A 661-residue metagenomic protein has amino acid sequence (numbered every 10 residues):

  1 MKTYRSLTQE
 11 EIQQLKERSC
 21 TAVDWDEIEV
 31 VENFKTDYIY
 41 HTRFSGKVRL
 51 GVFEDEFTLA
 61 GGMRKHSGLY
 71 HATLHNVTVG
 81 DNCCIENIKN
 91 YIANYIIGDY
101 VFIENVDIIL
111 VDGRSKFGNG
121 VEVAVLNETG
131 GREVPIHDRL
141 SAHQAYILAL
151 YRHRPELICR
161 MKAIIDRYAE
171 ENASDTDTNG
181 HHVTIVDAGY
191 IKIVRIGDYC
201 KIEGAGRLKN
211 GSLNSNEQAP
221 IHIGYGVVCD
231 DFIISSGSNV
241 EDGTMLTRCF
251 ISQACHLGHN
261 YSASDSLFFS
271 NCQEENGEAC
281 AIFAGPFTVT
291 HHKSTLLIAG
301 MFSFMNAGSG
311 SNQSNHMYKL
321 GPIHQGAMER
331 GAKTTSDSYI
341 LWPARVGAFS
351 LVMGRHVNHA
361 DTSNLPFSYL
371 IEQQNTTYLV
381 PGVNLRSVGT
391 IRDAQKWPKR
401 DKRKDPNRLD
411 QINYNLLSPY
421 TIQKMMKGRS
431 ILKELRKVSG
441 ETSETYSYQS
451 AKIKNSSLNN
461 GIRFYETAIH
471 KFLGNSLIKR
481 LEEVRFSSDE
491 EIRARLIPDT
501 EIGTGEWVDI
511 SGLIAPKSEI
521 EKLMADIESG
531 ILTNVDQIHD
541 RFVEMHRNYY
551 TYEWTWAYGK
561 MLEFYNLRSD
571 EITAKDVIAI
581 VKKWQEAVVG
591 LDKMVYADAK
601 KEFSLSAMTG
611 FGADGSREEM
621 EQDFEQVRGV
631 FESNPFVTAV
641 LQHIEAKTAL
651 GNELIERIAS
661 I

Functional and structural regions predicted by a protein language model:
M1-Q9: Intrinsically disordered, low-structural-confidence terminal and linker regions
S6, Q14-A22, V30-L69, T78 (+7 more regions): Glycine-rich hexapeptide-repeat left-handed beta-helix
N179, V183-I202, R207-Q218: Core alpha-helical transmembrane segments of integral membrane proteins
Q373-I661: Long, compositionally biased intrinsically disordered regions
